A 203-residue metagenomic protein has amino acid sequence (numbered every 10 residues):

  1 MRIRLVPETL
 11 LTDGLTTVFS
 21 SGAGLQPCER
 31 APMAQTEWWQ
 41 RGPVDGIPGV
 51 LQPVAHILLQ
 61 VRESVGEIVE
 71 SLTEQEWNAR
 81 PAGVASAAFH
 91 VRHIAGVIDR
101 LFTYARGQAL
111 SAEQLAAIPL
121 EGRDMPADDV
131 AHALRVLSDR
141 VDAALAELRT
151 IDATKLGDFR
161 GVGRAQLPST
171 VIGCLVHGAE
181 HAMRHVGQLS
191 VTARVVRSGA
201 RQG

Functional and structural regions predicted by a protein language model:
R4, T9, A23-G24: Intrinsic, low-complexity polybasic segments
A34-P43, L51, A55-L59, G66 (+2 more regions): Short, contiguous alpha-helical
V54, L58, R62, V69 (+2 more regions): Hydrophobic alpha-helical core bundles mediating ligand binding, dimerization, or RNAP-core interactions
G122-V162, T170-G178: Acidic/histidine-rich alpha-helical segments that form the ligand environment of transition-metal centers
